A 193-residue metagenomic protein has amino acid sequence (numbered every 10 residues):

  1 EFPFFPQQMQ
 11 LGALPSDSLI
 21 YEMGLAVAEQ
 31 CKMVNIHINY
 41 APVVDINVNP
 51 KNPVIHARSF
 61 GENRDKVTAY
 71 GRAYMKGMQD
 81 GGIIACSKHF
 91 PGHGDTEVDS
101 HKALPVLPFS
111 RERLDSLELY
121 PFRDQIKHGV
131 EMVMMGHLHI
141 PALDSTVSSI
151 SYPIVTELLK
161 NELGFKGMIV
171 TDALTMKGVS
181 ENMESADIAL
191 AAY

Functional and structural regions predicted by a protein language model:
E1-P3, G24-N47, V67-P91: Glycine-rich, aromatic-flanked loop segments that form ligand/cofactor-binding clefts across common enzyme folds
F2-P15, S59-G61: A charged helix-plus-loop insertion that forms the helical arch/lid used to bind and gate nucleic-acid substrates
F2-Q7, V54, V106-P108: Aromatic- and acidic-residue-enriched segments that line the glycan-binding/catalytic groove of carbohydrate-active
M9-G24, F90-S100: Solvent-exposed, charged interface segments at domain starts and junctions
A13-E29, R64-A69, E112-D115: Glycine-rich anion/phosphate-binding loops
K51-T68: Active-site loop-helix segments enriched in His/Asp/Glu that coordinate and activate a nucleophilic water at divalent
D65-Y193: Second-shell residues forming the walls of enzyme active-site clefts
